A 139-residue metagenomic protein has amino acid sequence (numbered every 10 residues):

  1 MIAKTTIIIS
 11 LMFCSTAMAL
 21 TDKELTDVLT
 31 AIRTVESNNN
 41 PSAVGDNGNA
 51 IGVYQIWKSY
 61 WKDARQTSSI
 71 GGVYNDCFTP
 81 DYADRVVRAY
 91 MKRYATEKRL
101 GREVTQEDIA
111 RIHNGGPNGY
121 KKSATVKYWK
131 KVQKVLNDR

Functional and structural regions predicted by a protein language model:
M1-I9: Sec-dependent signal peptide recognition, specifically the positively charged N-region followed immediately by
C14-T16: N-terminal signal peptide c-region/cleavage motif recognized by signal peptidases
K23-L25, N47-N49, E103-Q106: Extracellular/periplasmic catalytic domains that process cell-envelope and extracellular macromolecules
E24-N40, I56, V87, D108-P117: Short, functionally critical alpha-helical segments immediately adjacent to catalytic or ligand/cofactor-binding
A31-G71, M91: Secreted/periplasmic proteins that engage bacterial cell-wall peptidoglycan
P41, K121-S123: Extracytoplasmic/secreted cell-surface and envelope-processing proteins
K58-Y120, W129-N137: Alpha-helical segment that forms one wall of the substrate-binding/catalytic cleft in peptidoglycan-active domains
